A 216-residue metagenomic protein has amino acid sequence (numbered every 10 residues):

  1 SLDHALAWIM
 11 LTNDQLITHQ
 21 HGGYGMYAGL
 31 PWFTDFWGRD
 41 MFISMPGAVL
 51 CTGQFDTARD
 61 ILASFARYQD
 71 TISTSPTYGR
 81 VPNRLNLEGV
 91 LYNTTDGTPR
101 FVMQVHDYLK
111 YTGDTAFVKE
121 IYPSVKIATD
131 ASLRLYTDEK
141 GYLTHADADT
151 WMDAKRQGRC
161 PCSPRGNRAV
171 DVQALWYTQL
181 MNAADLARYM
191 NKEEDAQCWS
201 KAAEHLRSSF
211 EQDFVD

Functional and structural regions predicted by a protein language model:
S1, E211-D216: Short, intrinsically disordered, charge-balanced linker/junction segments flanking boundaries in proteins
S1-T34, T115-F117, K126-L133, A187-K201 (+1 more regions): Acidic/polar, glycine-enriched structural segments that form the non-catalytic walls/loops of the carbohydrate-binding
L2, A146-D147, R165: Generic alpha-helical structural element
T34-M41, M45-A146, T150, A154 (+2 more regions): Aromatic-rich carbohydrate-recognition surfaces in CAZymes
R159-V170: Aromatic (Trp/Tyr) and acidic
